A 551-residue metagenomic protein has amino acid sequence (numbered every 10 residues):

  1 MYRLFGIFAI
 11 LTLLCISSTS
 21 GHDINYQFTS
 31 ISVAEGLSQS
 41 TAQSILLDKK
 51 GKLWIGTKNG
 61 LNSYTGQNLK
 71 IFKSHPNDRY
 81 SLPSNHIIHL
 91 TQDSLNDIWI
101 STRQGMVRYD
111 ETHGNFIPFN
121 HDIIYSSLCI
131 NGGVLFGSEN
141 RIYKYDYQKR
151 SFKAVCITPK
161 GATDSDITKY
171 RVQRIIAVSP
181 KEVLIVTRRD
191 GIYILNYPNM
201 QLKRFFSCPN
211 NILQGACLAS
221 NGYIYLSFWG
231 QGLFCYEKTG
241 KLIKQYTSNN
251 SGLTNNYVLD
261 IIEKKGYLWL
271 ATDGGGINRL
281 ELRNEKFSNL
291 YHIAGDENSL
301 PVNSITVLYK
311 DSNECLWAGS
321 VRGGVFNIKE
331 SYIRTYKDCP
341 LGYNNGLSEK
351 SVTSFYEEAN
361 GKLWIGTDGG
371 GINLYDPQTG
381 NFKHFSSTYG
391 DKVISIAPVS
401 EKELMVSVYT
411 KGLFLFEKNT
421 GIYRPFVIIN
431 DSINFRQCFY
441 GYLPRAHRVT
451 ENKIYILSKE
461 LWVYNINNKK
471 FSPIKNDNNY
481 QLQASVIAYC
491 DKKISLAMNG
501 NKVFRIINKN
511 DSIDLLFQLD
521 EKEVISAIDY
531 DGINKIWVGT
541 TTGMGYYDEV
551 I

Functional and structural regions predicted by a protein language model:
M1-I551: Carboxylate-rich, polar loop motifs that coordinate divalent cations or form catalytic acidic clusters
